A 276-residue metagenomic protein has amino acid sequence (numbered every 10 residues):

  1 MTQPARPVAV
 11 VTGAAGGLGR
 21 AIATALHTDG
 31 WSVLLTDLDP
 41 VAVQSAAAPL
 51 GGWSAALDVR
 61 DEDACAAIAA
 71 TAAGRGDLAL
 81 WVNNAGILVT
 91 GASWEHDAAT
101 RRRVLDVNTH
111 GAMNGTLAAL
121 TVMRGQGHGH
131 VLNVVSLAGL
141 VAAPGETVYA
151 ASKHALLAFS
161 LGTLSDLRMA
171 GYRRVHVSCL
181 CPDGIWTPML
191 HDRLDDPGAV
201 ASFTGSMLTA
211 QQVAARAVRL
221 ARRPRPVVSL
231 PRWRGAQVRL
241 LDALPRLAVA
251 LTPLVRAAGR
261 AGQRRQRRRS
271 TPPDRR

Functional and structural regions predicted by a protein language model:
A15-G16: Conserved glycine-rich cofactor-binding loop
L57-A67, A98: The beta1-alpha1 cofactor-binding region of Rossmann-like NAD(H)/NADP(H)-dependent oxidoreductases
N84-V89: Conserved NAD(P)H cofactor-binding loop of Rossmann-fold oxidoreductase domains
A92-S93, D97-L105: Substrate-binding pocket helix/loop in short-chain dehydrogenase/reductase
T116, S152: Active-site helix of classical SDR
S136: Residue(s) in the substrate-gating loop at a strand-loop-helix junction that position the organic substrate next
R168-R232: SDR active-site lid
